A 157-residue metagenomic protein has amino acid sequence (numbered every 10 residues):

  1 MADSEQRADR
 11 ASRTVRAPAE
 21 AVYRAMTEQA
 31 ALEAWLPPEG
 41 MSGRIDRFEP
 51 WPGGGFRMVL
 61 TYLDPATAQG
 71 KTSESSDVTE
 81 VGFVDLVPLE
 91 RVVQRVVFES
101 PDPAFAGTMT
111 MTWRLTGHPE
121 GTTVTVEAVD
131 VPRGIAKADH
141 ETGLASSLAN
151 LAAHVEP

Functional and structural regions predicted by a protein language model:
M1, A66-T72, S100-D102: Short, P/G- and charge-enriched loop/turn segments at secondary-structure junctions
M1-A11: Short acidic N-proximal helix/loop "leader" segments that mark the beginning of a domain or an inter-domain linker
R10-A11, A30-S76: Short beta-edge strand/loop motif at the mouth of beta-sheet-based domains
R13, I45-F48, V78-D85, M109-T116: Hydrophobic/aromatic beta-strand elements that line small-molecule binding cavities or substrate pockets in beta-rich
G55-P65, L89, R95-E99, V129: Generic short beta-strand segments
V84-D85, V93-A145: Beta-strand/loop substructures that line and gate deep hydrophobic ligand-binding cavities in soluble
L148-E156: Short amphipathic alpha-helical signal-transduction/dimerization elements
